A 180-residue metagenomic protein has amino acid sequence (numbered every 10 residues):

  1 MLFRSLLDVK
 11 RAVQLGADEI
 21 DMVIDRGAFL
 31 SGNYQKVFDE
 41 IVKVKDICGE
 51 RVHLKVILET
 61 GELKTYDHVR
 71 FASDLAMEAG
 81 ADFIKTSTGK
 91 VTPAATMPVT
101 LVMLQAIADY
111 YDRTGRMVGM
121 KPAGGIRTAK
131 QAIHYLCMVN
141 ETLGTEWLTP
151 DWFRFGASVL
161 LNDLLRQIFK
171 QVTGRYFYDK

Functional and structural regions predicted by a protein language model:
M1-L2: Short, small-residue-biased leader/transition segments that mark boundaries at the very start of proteins
V9-K10, D18-A81: Conserved anion-binding
L15-A28, E78-T96, P122-F169, K180: Glycine-rich phosphate-binding active-site loops on the catalytic face of alpha/beta enzymes
I41-G49, L104-Y111, L136, N140: Surface-exposed amphipathic alpha-helices with a cationic face
G49-R51, D112-M117, T145-P150: Short helix-terminating capping/connector loops at secondary-structure junctions
Y66-D74, P93-L101, Q105: Phosphate/pyrophosphate-binding betaalpha-module
H68-R70, D74, K170-K180: C-terminal domain-closing interface element
G89, T100-G124: Glycine/small-residue-rich hydrophobic helix-like segments
